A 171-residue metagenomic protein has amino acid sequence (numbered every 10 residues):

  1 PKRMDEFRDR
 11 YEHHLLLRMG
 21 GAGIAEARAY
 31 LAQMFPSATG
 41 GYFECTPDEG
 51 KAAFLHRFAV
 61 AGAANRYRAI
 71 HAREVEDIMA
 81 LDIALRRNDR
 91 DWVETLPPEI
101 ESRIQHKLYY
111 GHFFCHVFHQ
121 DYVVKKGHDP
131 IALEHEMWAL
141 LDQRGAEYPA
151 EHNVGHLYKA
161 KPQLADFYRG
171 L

Functional and structural regions predicted by a protein language model:
P1-L171: Conserved glycine-rich FAD pyrophosphate-binding loop
